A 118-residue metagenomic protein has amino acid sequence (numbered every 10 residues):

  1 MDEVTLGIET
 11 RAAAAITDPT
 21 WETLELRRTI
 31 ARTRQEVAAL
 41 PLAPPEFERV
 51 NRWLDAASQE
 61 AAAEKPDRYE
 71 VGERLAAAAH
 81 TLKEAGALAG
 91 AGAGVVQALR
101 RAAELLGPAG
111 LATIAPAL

Functional and structural regions predicted by a protein language model:
D2-A91, R100-L118: Short amphipathic alpha-helical segments that predominantly mediate membrane engagement
